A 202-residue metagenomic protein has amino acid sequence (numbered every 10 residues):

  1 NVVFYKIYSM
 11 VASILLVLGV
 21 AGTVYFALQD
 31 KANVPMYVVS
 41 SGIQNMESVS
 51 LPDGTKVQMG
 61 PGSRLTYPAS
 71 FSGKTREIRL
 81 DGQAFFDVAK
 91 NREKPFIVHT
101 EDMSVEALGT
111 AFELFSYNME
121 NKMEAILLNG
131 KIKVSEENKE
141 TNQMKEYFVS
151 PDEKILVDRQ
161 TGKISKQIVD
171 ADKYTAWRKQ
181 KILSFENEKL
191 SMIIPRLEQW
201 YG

Functional and structural regions predicted by a protein language model:
V2-G202: A residue-level detector for the "anchor" residue at the start of short, highly conserved motifs
